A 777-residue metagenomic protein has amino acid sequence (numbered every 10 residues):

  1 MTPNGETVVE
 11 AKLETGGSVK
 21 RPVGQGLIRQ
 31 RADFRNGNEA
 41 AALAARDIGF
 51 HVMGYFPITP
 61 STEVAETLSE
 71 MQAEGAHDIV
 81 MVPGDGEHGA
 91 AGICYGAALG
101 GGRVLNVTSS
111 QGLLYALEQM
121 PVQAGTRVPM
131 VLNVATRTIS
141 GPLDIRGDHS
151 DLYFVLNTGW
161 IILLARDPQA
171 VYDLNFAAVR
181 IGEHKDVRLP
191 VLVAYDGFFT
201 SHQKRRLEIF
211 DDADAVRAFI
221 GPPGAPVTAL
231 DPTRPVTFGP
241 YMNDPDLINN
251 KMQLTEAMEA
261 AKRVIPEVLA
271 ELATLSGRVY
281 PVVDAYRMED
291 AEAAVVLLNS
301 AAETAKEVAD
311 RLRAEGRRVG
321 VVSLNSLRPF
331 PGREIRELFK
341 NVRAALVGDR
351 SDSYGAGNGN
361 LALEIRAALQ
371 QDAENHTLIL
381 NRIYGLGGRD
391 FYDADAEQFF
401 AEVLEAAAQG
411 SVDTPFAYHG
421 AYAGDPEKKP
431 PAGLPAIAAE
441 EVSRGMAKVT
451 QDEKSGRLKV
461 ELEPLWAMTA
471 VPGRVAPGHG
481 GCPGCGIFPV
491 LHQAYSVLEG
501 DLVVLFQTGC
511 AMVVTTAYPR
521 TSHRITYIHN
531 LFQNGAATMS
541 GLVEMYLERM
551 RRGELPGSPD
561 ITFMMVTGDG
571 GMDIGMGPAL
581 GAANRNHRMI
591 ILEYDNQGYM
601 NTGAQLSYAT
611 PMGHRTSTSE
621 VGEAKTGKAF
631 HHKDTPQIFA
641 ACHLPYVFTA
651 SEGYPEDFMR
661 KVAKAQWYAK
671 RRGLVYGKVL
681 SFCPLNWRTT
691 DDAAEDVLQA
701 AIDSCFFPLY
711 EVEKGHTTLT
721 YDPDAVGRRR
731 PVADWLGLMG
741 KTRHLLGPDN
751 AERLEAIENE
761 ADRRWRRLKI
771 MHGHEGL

Functional and structural regions predicted by a protein language model:
T2-F154, G159, F176, D196 (+3 more regions): Thiamine diphosphate
E6, L114-Y115, Y195-P226, D413 (+2 more regions): Glycine/aspartate-rich loop-and-adjacent alpha/beta segment that forms the canonical ThDP
N36-A41, A270-A293, K306: Glycine-/acidic-rich phosphate or pyrophosphate-binding loops and their flanking alpha/beta elements
R146-P190, A194-G197, H376-R389, W466-T469 (+2 more regions): Conserved thiamine diphosphate
V191-D284, A700, F707-E713: Conformationally flexible catalytic loops at phosphate/diphosphate-handling active centers
A285-R317, F330-E337: Redox- and metal-dependent alpha/beta enzyme cores, enriched for Fe-S-associated oxidoreductases and cofactor-handling
D349-G445: Peripheral docking tails and interdomain loops at the edges of cofactor- or intermediate-handling domains
R524-G673, R688: Thiamine diphosphate
